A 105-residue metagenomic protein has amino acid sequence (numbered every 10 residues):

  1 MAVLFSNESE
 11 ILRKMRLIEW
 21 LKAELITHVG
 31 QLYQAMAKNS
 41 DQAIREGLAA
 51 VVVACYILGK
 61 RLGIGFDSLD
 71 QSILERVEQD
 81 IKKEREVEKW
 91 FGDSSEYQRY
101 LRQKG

Functional and structural regions predicted by a protein language model:
M1-G47, V52-G105: Flexible "arm" and connector segments at domain edges
